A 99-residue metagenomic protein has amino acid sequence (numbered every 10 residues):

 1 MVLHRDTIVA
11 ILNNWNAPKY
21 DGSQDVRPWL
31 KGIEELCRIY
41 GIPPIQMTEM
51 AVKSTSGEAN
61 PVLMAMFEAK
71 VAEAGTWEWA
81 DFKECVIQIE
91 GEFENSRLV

Functional and structural regions predicted by a protein language model:
M1-V99: Retroviral Gag capsid
